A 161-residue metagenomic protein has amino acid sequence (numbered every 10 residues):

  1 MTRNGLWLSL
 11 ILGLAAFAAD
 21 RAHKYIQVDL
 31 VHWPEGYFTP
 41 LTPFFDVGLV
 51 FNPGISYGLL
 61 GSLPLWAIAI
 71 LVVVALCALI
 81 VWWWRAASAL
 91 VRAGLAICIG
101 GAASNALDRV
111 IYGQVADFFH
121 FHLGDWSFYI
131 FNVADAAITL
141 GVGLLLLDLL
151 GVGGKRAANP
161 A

Functional and structural regions predicted by a protein language model:
M1-A161: Alpha-helical transmembrane bundles and membrane-interface segments of multipass inner-membrane proteins
